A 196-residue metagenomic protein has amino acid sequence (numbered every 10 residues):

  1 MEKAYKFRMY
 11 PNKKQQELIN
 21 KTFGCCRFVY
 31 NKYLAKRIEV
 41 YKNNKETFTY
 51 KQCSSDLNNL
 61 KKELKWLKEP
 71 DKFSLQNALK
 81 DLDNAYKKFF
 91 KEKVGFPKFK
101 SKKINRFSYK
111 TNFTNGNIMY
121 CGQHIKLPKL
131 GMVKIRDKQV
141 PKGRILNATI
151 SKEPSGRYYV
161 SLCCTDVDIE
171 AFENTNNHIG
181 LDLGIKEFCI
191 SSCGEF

Functional and structural regions predicted by a protein language model:
M1-F196: Nucleic-acid substrate recognition interfaces
